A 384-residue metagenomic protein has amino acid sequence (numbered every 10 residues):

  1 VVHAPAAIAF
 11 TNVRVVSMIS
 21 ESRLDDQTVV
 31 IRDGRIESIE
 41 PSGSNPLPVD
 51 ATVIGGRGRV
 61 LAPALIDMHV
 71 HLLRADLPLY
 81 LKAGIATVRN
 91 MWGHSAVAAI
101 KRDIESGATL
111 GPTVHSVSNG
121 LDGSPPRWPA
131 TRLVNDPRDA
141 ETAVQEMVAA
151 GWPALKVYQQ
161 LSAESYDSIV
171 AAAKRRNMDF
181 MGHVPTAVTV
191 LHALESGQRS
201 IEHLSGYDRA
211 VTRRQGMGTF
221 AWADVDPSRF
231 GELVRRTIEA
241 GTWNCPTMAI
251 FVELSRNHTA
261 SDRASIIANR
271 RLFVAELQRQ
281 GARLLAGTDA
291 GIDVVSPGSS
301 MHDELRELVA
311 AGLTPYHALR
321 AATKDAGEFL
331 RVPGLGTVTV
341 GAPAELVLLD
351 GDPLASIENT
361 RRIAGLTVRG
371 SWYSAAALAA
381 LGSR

Functional and structural regions predicted by a protein language model:
V1-I8, N12, W372-R384: Extracellular/periplasmic ectodomains of large secreted or surface enzymes and adhesion receptors
V2, V15-T28, P41-S42, S296 (+2 more regions): Acidic, glycine-enriched loop/beta-strand segments at the rims of small-molecule binding/catalytic pockets
H3-S38, G55-M68, L72: Mature N-terminal segment immediately following signal peptide/propeptide cleavage in secreted/periplasmic
V13, V29, G34, G58 (+15 more regions): Divalent metal-coordination and catalytic microenvironments
S42-L47, H69, A380-L381: A short acidic/small-residue loop/turn micro-motif
G56-L61, L72, D76-H192, S196-N257: Divalent-metal coordination cores built from histidine and acidic residues
V190-Q198, V211-R214, I250-A260, R270 (+3 more regions): Histidine/acidic-residue-rich catalytic or RNA/ligand-binding cores of hydrolases and nuclease-related proteins
A264-L349: His/Asp/Glu-enriched, well-ordered alpha-helical/loop segment that forms or immediately abuts the divalent-metal
